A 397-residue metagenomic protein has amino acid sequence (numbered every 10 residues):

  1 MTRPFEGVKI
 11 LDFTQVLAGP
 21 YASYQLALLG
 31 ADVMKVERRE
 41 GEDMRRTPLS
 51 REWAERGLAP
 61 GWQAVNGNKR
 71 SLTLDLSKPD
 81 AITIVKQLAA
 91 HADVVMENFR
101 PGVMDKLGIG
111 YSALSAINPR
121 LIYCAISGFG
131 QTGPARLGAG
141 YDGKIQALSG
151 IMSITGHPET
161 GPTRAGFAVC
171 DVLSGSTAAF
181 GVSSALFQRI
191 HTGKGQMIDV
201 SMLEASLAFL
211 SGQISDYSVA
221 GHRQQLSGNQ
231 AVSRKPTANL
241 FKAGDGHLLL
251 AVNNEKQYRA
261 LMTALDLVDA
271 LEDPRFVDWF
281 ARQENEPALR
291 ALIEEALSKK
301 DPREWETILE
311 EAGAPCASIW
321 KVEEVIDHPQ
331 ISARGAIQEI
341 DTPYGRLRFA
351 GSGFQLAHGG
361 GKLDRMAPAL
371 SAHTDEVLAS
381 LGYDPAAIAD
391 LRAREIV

Functional and structural regions predicted by a protein language model:
M1-H191, L292, I340, A369 (+1 more regions): N-terminal helix-loop segment corresponding to the beta1-alpha1 unit of nucleotide/adenylate-binding folds
E40, G128-G130, M202-L207, D245-H247 (+3 more regions): Glycine-rich beta-alpha junction loops
R46-S50, Y217-G228, H328-D341: Short, surface-exposed loop/helix-turn segments at secondary-structure junctions that function as lids/hinges flanking
W53, W62, G228-S233, A238-N239 (+3 more regions): Short Gly/Pro-enriched turn/cap motifs at secondary-structure boundaries
Q131, E159-F167, I190-S206, L226-S233 (+1 more regions): Conserved Rossmann-fold dehydrogenase catalytic segment
G156, G175-G195, A208-A220, M262-D269: Oxidoreductase and adenylate-handling cofactor-binding alpha/beta cores
P236-A312, C316: Aromatic-enriched alpha-helical interface/lid elements that frame and gate functional surfaces
E311-D364: A glycine-rich dinucleotide-binding beta-alpha-beta segment and adjacent secondary-structure elements that constitute
